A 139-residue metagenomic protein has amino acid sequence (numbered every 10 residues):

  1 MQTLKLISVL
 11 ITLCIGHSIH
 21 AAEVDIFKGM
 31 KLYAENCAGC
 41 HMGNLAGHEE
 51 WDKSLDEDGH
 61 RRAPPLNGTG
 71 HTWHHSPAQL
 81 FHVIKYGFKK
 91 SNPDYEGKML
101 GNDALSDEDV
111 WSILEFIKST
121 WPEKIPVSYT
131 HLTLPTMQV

Functional and structural regions predicted by a protein language model:
M1-I7: Bacterial N-terminal signal peptides that target proteins for export
S8-G16: Bacterial N-terminal signal peptides
H17-A34, G43, H48, S128: Electrostatic cytochrome c docking/interface patches
F27-A38, H75-H82, S106-D107, P126: Sequence context surrounding c-type heme c attachment/ligation sites in exported
G29, Y33-G43, M99, I113-I117: The canonical Cys-X-X-Cys-His
M30, N44-F81, G101-A104: Gly/Gly-Pro-rich "capping" loops immediately C-terminal to redox-active cysteine motifs in periplasmic/lumenal
H60-G70, V83-T120, I125-Y129: Axial heme c-ligation environment in periplasmic c-type cytochrome domains
T130-P135: Conserved small/polar residues in nucleotide/adenosyl-binding loops
